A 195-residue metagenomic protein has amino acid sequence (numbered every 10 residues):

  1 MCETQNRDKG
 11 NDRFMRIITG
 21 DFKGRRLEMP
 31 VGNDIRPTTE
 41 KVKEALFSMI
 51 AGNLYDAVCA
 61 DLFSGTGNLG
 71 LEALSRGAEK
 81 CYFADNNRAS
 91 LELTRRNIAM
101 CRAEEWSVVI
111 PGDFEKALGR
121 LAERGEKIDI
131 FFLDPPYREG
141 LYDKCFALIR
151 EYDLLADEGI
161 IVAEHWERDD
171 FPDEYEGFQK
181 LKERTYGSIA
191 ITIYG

Functional and structural regions predicted by a protein language model:
C2-G195: Class I S-adenosyl-L-methionine-dependent methyltransferase catalytic core
